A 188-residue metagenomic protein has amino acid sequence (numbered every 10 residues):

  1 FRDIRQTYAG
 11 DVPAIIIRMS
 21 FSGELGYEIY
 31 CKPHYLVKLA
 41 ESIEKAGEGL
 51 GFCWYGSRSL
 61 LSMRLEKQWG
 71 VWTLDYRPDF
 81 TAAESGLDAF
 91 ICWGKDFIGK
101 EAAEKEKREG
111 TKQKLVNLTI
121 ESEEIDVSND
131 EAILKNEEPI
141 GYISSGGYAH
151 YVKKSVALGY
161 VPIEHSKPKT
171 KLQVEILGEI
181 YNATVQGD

Functional and structural regions predicted by a protein language model:
F1-D188: Conserved, structured C-terminal
